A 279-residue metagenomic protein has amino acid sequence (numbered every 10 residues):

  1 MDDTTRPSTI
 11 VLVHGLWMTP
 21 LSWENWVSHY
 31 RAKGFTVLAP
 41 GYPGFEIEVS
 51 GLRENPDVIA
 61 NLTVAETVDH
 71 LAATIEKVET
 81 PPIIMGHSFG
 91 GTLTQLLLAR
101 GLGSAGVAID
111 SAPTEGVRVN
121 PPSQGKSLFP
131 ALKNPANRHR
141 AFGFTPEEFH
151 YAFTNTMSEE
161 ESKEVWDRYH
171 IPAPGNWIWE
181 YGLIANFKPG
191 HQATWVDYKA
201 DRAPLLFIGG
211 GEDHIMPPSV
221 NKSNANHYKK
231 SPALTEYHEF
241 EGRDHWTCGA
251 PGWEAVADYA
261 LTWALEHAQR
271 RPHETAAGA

Functional and structural regions predicted by a protein language model:
G15-M18, S88, G211-E212: Active-site glycine-rich loops that stabilize anionic/oxyanionic intermediates across multiple enzyme folds
R31-R53: Conserved alpha/beta-hydrolase
M85-G90, T94: Gly/Ala-rich beta-loop-alpha elbow adjacent to hydrolase catalytic centers
G103-H139, E180-N186: Flexible "cap/lid" loop of the alpha/beta hydrolase fold
Q124-P172, N176-W177: Helix-rich cap/lid subdomain of alpha/beta-hydrolase
D201, F207-G209, D213: Short beta-strand/loop motif that positions the catalytic acidic residue of the alpha/beta-hydrolase fold
H214-S223: Conserved alpha/beta-hydrolase "acid-adjacent" motif
L234-A279: Catalytic active-site module of serine/aspartate enzymes centered on a nucleophile-bearing elbow/loop
